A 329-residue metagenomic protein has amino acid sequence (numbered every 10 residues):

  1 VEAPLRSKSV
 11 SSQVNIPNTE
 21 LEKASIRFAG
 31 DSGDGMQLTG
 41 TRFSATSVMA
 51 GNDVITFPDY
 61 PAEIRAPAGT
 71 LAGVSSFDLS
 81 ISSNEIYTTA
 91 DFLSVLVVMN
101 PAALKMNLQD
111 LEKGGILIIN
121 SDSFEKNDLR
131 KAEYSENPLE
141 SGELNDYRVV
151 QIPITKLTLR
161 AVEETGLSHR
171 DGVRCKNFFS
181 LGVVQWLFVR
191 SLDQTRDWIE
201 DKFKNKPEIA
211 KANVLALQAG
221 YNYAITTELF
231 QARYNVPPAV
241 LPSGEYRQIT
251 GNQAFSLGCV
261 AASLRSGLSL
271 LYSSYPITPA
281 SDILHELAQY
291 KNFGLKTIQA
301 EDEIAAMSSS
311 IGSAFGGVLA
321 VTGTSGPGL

Functional and structural regions predicted by a protein language model:
E2-S266: Active-site cofactor/cluster-binding pocket
V14, F28, L38, A239-I311 (+2 more regions): Non-catalytic terminal/interface segments that mediate subunit docking, oligomerization, and allosteric communication
P61, P327-G328: Conserved beta-strand edge residues that scaffold enzyme active sites
